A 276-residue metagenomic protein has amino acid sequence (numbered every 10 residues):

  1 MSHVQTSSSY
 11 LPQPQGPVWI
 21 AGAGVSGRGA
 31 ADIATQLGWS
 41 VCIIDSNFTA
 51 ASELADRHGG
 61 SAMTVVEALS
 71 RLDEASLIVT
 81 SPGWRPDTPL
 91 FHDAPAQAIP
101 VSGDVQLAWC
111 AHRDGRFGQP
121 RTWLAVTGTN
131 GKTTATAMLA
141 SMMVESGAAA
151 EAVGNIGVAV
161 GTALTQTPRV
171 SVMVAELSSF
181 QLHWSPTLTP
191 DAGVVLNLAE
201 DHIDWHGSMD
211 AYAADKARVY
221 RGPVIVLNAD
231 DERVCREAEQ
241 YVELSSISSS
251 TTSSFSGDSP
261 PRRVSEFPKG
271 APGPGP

Functional and structural regions predicted by a protein language model:
M1-C110, P274: N-terminal leader/targeting and accessory segments in enzymes
Q5-T6, G16, A21-A23, L72 (+4 more regions): Adenine nucleotide phosphate-binding catalytic loops in nucleotide-utilizing enzymes
T6-S9, Q13, S52-S61, A111-T122 (+4 more regions): Intrinsically disordered, low-complexity coil segments
T35, L69-R71, P82, P86-A229 (+1 more regions): Phosphate-binding loop of NTP-binding sites
I44, S52-A55, G103, A214 (+4 more regions): Intrinsic disorder/low-complexity signal
I44-S46, V65-A68, D104, V153-N155 (+4 more regions): Conserved beta-strand termini and adjacent loop/short-helix elements that scaffold enzyme active sites in alpha/beta
H58, T64-L69, A238, V242 (+1 more regions): Extended hydrophobic/Leu-rich segments
S61-A62, I156-A159, V195, V224 (+2 more regions): Compositionally biased, intrinsically disordered low-complexity regions
